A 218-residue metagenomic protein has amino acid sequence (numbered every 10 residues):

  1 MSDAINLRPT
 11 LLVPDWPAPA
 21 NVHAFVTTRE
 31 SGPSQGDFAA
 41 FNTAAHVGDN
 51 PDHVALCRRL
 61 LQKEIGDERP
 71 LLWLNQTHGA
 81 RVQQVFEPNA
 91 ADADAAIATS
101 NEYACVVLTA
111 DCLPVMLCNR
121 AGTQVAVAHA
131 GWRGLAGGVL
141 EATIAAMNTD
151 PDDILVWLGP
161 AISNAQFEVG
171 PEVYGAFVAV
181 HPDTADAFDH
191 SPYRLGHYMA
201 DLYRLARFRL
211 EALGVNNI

Functional and structural regions predicted by a protein language model:
M1-I218: Active-site microenvironment for binding and transforming phosphate-containing groups
